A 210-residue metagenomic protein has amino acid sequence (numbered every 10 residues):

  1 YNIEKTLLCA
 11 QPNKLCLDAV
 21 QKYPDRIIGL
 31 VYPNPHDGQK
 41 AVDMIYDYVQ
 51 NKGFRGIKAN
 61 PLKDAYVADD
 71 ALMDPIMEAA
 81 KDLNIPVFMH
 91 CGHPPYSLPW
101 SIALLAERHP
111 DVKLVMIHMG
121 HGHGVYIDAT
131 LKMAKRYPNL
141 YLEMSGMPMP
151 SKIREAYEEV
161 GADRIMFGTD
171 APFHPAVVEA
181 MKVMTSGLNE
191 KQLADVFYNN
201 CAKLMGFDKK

Functional and structural regions predicted by a protein language model:
Y1-E4, A162-R164, V177-K210: Mid-to-C-terminal alpha-helical segments outside catalytic/metal-binding sites
E4-K5, P12-F88, R136, L140: Active-site gating/metal-coordination segments in enzymes
C9, E143, R164-T169, H174 (+1 more regions): Conserved active-site loop/cleft motifs that coordinate metal ions or position small ligands
Q11, Y32-H36, N60-D64, H90-P94 (+3 more regions): Active-site beta-loop-alpha junctions enriched in small/polar residues
L15-D18, M44-D47, P75, S101-L104 (+4 more regions): Alpha-helical elements of Rossmann-like donor-binding domains used by nucleotide-donor carbohydrate transfer enzymes
P24, P110-V112, F197: Active-site gating loops and adjacent loop-to-helix segments of metal-dependent hydrolytic enzymes
Q39-V42, Y66-A68, G124-I127, K152-I153 (+1 more regions): Short, charged, surface-exposed secondary-structure boundary motifs
R55, D69-M166: Catalytic pocket-lining loop regions of alpha/beta-barrel enzymes, especially the amidohydrolase/enolase/GH5 lineages
